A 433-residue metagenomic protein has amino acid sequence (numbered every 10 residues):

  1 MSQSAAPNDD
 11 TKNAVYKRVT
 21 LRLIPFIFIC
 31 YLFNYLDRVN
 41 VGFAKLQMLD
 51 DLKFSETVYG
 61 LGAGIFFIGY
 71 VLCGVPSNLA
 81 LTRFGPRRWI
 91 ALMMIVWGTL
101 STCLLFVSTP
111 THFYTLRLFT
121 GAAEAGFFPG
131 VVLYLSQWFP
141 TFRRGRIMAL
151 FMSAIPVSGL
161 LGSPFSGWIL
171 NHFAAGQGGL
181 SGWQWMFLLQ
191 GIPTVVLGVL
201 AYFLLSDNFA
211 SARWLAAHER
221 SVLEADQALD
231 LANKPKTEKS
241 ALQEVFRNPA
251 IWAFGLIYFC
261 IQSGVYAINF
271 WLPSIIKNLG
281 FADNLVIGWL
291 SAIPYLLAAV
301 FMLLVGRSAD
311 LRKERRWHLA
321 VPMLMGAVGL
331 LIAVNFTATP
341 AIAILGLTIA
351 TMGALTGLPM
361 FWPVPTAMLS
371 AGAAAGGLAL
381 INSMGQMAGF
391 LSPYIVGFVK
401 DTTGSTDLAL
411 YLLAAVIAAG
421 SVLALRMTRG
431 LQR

Functional and structural regions predicted by a protein language model:
V41-G42, Q243-M302, L358, W362 (+1 more regions): Extracytoplasmic gate region of multi-pass secondary transporters
K53, G85, F106-H112, A123 (+4 more regions): Helix-breaking motifs and short loop linkers at transmembrane-helix boundaries and internal kinks in secondary membrane
L72-T111: Conserved MFS/SLC helix-loop-helix module at the cytosolic interface between two early adjacent transmembrane helices
C73-G85, F301-E314: Helix-to-loop junctions at the C-terminal end of transmembrane segments in multipass secondary transporters
T82-M94, D310-M323: Cytoplasmic membrane-interface "Motif A"-like loop-to-helix N-cap segments of 12-TM Major Facilitator Superfamily
L116-S153: Cytoplasmic helix-loop-helix junction between adjacent transmembrane helices in 12-TM secondary transporters
R146-N171, P193-T194, N382-S392: Glycine-rich segments within core transmembrane alpha-helices of 12-TM secondary carriers
R315-V364: C-terminal transmembrane helical hairpin of 12-TM major facilitator-type secondary transporters
